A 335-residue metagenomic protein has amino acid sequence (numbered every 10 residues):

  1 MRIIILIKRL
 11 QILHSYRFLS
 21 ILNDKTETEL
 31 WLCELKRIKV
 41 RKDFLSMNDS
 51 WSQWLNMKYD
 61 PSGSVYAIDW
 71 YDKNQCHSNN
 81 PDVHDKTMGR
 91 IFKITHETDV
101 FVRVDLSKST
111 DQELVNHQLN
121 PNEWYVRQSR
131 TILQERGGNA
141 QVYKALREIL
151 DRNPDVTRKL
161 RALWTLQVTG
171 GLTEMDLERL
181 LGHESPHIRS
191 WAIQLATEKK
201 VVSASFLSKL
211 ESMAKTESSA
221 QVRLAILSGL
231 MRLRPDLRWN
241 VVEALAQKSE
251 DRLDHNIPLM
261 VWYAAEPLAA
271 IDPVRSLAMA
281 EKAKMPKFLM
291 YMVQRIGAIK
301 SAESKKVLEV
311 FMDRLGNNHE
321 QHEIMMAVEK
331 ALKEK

Functional and structural regions predicted by a protein language model:
M1-E113, W124, I132-Q134, T173: Beta-propeller domains with acidic blade repeats across secreted/periplasmic ectodomains and cytosolic WD/CNH propellers
I68, P81-G89, K93-K335: Long, ordered, helix-rich scaffold segments
